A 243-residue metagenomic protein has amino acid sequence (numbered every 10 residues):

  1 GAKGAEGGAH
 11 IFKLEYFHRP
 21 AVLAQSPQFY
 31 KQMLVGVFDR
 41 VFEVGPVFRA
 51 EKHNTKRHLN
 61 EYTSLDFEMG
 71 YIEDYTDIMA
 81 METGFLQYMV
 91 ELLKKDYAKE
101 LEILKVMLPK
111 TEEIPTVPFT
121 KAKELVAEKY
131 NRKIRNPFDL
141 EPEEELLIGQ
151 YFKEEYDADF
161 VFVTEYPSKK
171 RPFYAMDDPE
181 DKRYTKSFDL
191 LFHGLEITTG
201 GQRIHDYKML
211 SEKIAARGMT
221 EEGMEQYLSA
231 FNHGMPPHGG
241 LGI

Functional and structural regions predicted by a protein language model:
G1-G70, S229: Class II aminoacyl-tRNA synthetase-like tRNA-binding/catalytic domains
A5-I11, G84-H193, A216-P237: Metal-assisted phosphate- and nucleotidyl-transfer catalytic regions
V22, S26, I78-E82, D206 (+1 more regions): Hydrophobic (often cysteine-bearing) scaffold residues that line and stabilize catalytic clefts of nucleotide/cofactor
L23, F67, A122, V163 (+1 more regions): Conserved hydrophobic/aromatic pocket- or pore-lining residues that grip, position, or stack substrates in active sites
L34-V35, N54-K56, T76-M79, F173-M176 (+1 more regions): Short conserved micro-motifs at the rims of enzyme active sites and ligand-binding pockets
V35, H193-I204, M235-I243: Conserved phosphate/anionic-ligand binding catalytic regions in large, soluble enzymes, centered on
F38, F42, E73-K94: His/Asp/Glu-rich mid-to-C-terminal helical/loop segments that flank catalytic regions of hydrolases
D66-D77, G194-E196: A generic structural motif
